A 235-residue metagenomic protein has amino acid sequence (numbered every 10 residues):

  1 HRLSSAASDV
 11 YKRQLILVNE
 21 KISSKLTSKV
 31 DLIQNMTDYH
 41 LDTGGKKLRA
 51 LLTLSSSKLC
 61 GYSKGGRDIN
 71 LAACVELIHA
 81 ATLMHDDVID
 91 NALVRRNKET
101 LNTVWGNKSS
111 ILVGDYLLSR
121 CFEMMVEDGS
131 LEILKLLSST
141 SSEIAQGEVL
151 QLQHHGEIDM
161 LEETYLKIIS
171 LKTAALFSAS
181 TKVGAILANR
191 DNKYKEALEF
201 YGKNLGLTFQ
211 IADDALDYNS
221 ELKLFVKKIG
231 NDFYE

Functional and structural regions predicted by a protein language model:
H1-A7, Y11: Single conserved hydrophobic/aromatic residue that forms the stacking wall/gate of nucleotide- or nucleobase-binding
I16-L17, S23, T27-E235: Mg2+-dependent prenyl diphosphate-binding active-site environment of isoprenoid biosynthetic enzymes
